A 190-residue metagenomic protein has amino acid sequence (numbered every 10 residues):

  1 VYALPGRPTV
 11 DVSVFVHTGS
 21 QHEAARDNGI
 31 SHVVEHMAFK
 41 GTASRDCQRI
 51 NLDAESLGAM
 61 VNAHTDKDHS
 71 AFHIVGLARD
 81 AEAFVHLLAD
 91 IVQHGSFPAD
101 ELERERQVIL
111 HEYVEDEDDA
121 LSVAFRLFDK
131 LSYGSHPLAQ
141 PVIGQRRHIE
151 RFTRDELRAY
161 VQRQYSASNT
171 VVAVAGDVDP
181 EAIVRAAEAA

Functional and structural regions predicted by a protein language model:
L4-A54: Active/ligand-binding-proximal structured segments within catalytic/core domains that scaffold catalytic residues
C47-A190: Charge-rich, well-structured scaffold segments of protease-associated domains
